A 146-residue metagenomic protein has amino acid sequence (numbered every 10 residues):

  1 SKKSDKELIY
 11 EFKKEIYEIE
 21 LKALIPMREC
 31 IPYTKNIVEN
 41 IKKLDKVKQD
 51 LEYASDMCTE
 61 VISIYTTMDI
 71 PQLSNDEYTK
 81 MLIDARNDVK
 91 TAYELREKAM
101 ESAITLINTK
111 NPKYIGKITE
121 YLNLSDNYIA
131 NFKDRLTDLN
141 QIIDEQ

Functional and structural regions predicted by a protein language model:
K2-V89, I107, Y114-Q146: Alpha-helical segments in soluble extracytoplasmic regions
D88, R96-A99: A hydrophobic membrane-anchoring feature enriched in long, contiguous, low-charge segments that mark signal-anchor
L95, S102-K110: A short, solvent-exposed beta-edge/loop patch
